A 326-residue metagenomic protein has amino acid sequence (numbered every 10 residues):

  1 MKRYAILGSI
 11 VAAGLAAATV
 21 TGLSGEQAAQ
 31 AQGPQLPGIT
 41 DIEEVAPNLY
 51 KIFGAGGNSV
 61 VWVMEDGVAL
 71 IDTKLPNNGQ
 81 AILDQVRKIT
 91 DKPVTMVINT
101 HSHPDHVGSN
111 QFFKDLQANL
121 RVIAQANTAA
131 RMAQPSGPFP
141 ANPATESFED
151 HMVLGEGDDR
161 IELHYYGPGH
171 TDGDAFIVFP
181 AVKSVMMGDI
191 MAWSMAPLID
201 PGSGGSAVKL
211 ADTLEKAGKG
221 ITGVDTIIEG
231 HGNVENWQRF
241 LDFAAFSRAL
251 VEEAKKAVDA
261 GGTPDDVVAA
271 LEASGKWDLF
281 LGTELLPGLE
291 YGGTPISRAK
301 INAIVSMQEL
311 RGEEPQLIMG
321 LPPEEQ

Functional and structural regions predicted by a protein language model:
M1-Y4: Positively charged n-region of N-terminal signal peptides that target proteins for export
G8-I10, G14-D66: Zn-dependent metallo-beta-lactamase
G14, G22-Q30, V234-Q326: Accessory terminal helices/loops
P37, E44, N127-G167, T171-G173 (+3 more regions): Metallo-beta-lactamase
T40-Q85, A175-F179, K183-D189: Conserved beta-strand hairpin/beta-sheet module of binuclear metal-dependent hydrolase folds, prominently
N48, W62, D72, V86 (+10 more regions): Divalent metal-coordination and catalytic microenvironments
G67-V68, L75-N77, R160, Y166-G169 (+1 more regions): Metallo-beta-lactamase
D84-E156: Active-site HxH/HxHxD metal-binding segment of metal-dependent hydrolases
